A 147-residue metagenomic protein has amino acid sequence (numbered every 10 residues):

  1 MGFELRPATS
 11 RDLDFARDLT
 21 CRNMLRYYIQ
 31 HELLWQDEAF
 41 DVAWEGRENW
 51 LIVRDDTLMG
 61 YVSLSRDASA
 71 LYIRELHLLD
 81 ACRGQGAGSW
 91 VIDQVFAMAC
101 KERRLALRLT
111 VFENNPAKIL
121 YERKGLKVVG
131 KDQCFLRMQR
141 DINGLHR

Functional and structural regions predicted by a protein language model:
F3-D18: A short beta-loop-alpha structural element at the N-terminal edge of CoA-dependent acyl/N-acetyltransferase catalytic
R17-R47: Conserved GNAT-fold acetyl-CoA-binding loop/helix
E48-L51, Y61, E75, R108 (+1 more regions): Short hydrophobic/aromatic beta-strand element in the GNAT-like acyltransferase core that lines or flanks the acyl-donor
T57-S65, Y72-H77: Conserved beta-strand in the GNAT
R83, R108-K118, C134-D141: Conserved beta-strand-loop-alpha-helix junction that forms the acyl-donor binding cleft
G84-A97, E122-R123: Conserved acetyl-CoA-binding loop-helix of GNAT-fold acetyltransferases
E122-D132: Conserved acetyl-CoA-binding loop of GNAT-fold acetyltransferases
